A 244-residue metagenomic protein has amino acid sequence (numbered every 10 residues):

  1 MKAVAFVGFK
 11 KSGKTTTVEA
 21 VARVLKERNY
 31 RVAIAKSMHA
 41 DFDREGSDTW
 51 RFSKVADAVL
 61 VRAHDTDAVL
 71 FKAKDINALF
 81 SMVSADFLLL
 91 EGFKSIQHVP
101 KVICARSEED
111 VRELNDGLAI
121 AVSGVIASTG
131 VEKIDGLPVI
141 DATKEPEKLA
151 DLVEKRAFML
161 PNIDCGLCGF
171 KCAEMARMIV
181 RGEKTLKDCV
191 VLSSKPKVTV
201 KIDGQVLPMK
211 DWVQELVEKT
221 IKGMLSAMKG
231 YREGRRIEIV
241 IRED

Functional and structural regions predicted by a protein language model:
M1-A40, L160-I163: Walker A (P-loop) phosphate-binding motif
A20-K74: N-terminal phosphate/diphosphate-binding loop that engages ATP/GTP or pyrophosphate donors across diverse enzyme folds
A33-A35, F87, I96-P138: Conserved beta-strand/loop subsegment of P-loop NTPase cores
D67-E109: Glycine-rich phosphate-binding loop used to anchor ATP phosphates in small-molecule kinases, encompassing both
E132-R156, G166-G169, V200-I202, V213: NTP-dependent small-molecule kinase module
N162-M178, V191: Local cysteine-cluster metal-coordination motifs and their immediate loop/turn environment, predominantly Fe-S cluster
I179-S194: Non-heme iron-sulfur electron-transfer modules
